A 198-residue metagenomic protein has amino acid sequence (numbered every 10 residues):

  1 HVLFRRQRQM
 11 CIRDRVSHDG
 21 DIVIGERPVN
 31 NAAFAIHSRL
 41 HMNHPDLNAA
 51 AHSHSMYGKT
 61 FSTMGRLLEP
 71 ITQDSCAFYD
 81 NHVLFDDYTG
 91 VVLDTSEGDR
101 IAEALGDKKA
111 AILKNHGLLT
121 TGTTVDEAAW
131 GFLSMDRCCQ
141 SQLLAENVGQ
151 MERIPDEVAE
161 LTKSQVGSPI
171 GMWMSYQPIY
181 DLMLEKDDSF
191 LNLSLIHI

Functional and structural regions predicted by a protein language model:
H1-D14, I196-H197: Single conserved hydrophobic/aromatic residue that forms the stacking wall/gate of nucleotide- or nucleobase-binding
Q9, R13-V23, P70-S75: Glycine-/small-residue-rich beta-strand-loop submotif within the FAD-binding core of flavoenzymes
V16-S17, F61-S62, T121-G122: Short beta-strand-to-turn element immediately C-terminal to the catalytic PLP-Schiff-base lysine in fold type I
S17-K59, T95-D107: Short HxH-centered metal-ligating active-site micro-motif
H52-M56, H116, H197: Histidine-centered divalent metal-coordination motifs
M56-L93, E97: Class I SAM-dependent methyltransferase SAM-binding "motif I" and its flanking Rossmann-like core
V83-T120: A contiguous binding-surface segment within folded domains or other stable secondary-structure elements
D107-L195: A conserved C-terminal secondary-structure "cap"
